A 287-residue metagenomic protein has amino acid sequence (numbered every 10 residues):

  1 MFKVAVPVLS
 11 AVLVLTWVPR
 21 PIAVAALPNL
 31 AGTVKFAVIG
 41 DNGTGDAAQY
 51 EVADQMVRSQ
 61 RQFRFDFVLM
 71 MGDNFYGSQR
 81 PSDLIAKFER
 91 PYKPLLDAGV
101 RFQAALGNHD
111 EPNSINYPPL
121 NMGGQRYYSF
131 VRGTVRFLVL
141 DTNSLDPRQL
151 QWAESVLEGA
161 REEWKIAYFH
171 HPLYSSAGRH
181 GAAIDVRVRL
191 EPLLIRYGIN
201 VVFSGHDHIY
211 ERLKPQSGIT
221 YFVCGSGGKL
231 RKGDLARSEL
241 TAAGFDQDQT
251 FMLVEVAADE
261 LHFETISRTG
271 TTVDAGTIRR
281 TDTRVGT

Functional and structural regions predicted by a protein language model:
M1-V4: Positively charged n-region of N-terminal signal peptides that target proteins for export
P7-T16: Bacterial N-terminal signal peptides
P21-D83, N143, R148, S176: N-terminal active-site segment of His-dependent metallophosphoesterases
P28-L30, V57, Y76-K165, A177-V201 (+1 more regions): Extended active-site neighborhood of metal-dependent phosphoesterases/phosphodiesterases
K35, T220, H262-E264: General beta-strand recognition
F36-V38, V68-M70, A104-A105, A167 (+1 more regions): Residue-level marker for buried hydrophobic side chains located in beta-strands that build the well-ordered beta-sheet
D41, G72-D73, G107-N108, H170 (+1 more regions): Active-site glycine-centered loops adjacent to acidic/histidine catalytic or metal-binding residues that shape
A243-T287: A short C-terminal boundary segment appended to hydrolase-like catalytic domains
